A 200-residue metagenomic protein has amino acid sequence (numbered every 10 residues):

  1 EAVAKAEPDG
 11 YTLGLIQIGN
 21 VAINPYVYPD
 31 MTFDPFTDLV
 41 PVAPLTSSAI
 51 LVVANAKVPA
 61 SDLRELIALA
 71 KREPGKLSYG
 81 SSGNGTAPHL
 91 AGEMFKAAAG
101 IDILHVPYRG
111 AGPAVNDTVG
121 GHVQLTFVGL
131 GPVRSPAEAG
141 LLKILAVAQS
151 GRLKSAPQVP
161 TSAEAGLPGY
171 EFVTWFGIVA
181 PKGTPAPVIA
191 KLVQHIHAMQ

Functional and structural regions predicted by a protein language model:
E1-P8, L130-G131: Beta-alpha junction/loop-to-helix N-cap segments that form part of ligand/metal-binding clefts
K5-Y11, I18, Y26-P113, L125 (+2 more regions): Hinge/capping helix and adjacent helix->loop/strand transition within the periplasmic-binding protein
G19-D30, K96-A98, L125-V159: A ligand-binding cleft/hinge motif common to bilobed small-molecule-binding domains
A114-V115, V133: Short, hydrophobic alpha-helical packing/hinge segments within bilobed ligand-binding/sensory domains
H122: Glycine-rich phosphate-binding loops of nucleotide-dependent enzymes
Y170-F172: A structural signal for short secondary-structure junctions
